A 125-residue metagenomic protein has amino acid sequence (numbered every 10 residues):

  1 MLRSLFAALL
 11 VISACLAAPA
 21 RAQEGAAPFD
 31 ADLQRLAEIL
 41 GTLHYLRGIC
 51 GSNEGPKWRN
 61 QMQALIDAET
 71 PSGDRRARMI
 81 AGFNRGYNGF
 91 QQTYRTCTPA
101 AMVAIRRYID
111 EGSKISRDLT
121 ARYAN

Functional and structural regions predicted by a protein language model:
M1-S4: Positively charged n-region of N-terminal signal peptides that target proteins for export
F6-C15: Bacterial N-terminal signal peptides
A18-A22: Sec/Tat signal peptide C-region and signal peptidase I cleavage site
E24-Q34, I49, P99: Short, solvent-exposed segments of well-ordered alpha helices
G25, E54-N125: Compact alpha-helical subdomains of small soluble proteins
